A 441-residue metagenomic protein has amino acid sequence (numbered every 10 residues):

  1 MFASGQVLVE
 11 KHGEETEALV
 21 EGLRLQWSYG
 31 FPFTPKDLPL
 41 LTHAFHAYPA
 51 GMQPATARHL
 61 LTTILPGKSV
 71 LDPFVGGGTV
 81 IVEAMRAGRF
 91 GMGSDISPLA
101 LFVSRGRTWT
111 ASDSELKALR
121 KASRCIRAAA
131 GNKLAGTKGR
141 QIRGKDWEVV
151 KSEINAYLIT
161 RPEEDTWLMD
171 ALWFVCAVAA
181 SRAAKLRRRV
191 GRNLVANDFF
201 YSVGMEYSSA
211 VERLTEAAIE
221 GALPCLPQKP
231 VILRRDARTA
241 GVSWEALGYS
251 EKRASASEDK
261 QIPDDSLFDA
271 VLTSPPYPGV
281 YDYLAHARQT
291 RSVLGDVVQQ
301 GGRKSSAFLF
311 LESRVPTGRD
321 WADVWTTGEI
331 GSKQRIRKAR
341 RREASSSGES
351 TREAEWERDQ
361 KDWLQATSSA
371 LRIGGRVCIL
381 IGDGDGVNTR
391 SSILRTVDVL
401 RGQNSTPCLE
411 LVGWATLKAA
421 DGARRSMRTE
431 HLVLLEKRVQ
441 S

Functional and structural regions predicted by a protein language model:
M1-S441: S-adenosyl-L-methionine-dependent nucleic acid methyltransferase catalytic domains
